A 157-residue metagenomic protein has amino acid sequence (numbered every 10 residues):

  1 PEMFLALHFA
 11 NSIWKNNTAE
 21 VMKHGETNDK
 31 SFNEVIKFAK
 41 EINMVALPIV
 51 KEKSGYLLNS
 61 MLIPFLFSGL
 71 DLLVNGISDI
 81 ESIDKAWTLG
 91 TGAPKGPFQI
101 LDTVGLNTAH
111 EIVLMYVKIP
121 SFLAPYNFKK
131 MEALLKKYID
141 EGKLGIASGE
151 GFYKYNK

Functional and structural regions predicted by a protein language model:
P1-K51, N59: Rossmann-fold dinucleotide-binding core
N11, F65, E111-M115: Short alpha-helical interface patches
K30-N33, K40-K53, L70, V74-N75 (+1 more regions): NAD(P)-dependent Rossmann-like dehydrogenase/reductase catalytic/cofactor-binding core
G55-I63, D84: An alpha-helix initiation/capping motif
S60-F65, L89-G92: Short acidic alpha-helix initiation/capping motifs at coil-to-helix transition points, especially at protein N-termini
